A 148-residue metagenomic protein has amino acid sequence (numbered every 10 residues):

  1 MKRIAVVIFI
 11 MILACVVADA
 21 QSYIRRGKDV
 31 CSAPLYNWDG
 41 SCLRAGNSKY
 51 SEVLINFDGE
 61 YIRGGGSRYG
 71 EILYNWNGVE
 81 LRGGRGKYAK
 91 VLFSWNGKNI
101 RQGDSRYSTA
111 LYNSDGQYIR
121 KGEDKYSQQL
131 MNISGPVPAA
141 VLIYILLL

Functional and structural regions predicted by a protein language model:
K2-V6, I12-E52, N56-E60, S67-E71 (+1 more regions): Long terminal segments
